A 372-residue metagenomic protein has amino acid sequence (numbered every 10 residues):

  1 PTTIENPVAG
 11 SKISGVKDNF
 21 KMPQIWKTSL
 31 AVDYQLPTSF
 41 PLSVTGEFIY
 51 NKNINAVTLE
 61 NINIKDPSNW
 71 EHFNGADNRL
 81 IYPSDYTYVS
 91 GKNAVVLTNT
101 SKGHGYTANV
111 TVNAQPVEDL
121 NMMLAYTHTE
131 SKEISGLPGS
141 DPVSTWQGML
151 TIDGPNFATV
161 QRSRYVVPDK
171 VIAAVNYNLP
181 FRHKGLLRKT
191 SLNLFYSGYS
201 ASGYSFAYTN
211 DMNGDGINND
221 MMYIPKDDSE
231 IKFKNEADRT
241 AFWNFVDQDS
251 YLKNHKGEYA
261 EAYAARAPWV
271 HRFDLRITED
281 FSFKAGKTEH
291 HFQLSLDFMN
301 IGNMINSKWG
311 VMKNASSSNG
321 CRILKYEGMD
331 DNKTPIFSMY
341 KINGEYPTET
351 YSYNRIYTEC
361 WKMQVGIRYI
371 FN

Functional and structural regions predicted by a protein language model:
P1-V96, P268: Solvent-exposed loop/turn elements at secondary-structure boundaries
Q24-T28, H104-Y106, V167-V171, W269-F273 (+2 more regions): Residues that define the transmembrane beta-barrel architecture of outer-membrane proteins
Y34-L36, A114-Q115, H128, Y177-L179 (+2 more regions): Residue-level signature of outer-membrane beta-barrel architecture
P37-P41, V117-D119, P180-K189, S282-L294 (+1 more regions): Short loop/turn motifs that connect adjacent beta-strands in outer-membrane beta-barrel proteins
G46-Y50, L124-H128, Y177, T190-G198 (+2 more regions): Transmembrane beta-barrel strands of outer-membrane/channel proteins
N55-E71, A76-D77, P138-D153, S205-I217 (+1 more regions): Flexible, surface-exposed loop regions and adjacent strand-edge segments of Gram-negative outer-membrane beta-barrel
A174, T358-N372: Outer-membrane beta-barrel "beta-signal"
S191-G286, Q293, N319-S352: Extracytoplasmic gating/loop element in the C-terminal half of outer-membrane beta-barrel translocons and assembly
